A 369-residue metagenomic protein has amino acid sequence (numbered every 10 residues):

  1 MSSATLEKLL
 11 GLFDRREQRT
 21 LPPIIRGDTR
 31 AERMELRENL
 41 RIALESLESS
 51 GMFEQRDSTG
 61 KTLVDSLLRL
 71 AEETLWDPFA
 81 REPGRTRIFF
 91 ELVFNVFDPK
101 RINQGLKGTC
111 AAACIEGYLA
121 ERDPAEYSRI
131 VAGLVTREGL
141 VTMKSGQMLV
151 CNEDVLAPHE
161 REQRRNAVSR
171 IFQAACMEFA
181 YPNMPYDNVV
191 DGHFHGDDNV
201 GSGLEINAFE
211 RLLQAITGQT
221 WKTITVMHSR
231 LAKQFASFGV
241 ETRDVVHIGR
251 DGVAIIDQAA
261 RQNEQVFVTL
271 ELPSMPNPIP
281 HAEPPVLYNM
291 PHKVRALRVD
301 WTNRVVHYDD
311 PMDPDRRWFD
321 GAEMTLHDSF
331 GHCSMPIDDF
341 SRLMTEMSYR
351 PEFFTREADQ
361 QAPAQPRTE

Functional and structural regions predicted by a protein language model:
A4-L10, I25, W221-E369: Active-site signature of cysteine proteases
T5, L12-F13, M52-F53, L212 (+1 more regions): Short, aromatic- and cysteine-enriched interfacial helices/patches that mediate contacts at lipid membranes
K8-Q18, P22-I42, G51, S58-N199 (+6 more regions): Active-site nucleophile-adjacent alpha helix/oxyanion-hole segment immediately C-terminal to the catalytic cysteine
C114, Y118, L213, L231-F235: Hydrophobic, Leu/Ile/Phe/Ala-enriched alpha-helical segments that form helix-helix packing faces
H193-A232: Active-site cradle of extracellular carbohydrate-active enzymes
